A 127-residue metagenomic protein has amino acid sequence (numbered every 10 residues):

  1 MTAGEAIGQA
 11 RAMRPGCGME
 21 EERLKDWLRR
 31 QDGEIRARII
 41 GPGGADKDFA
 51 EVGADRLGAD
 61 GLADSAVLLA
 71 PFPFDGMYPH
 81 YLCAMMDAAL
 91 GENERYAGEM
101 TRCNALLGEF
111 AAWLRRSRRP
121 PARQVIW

Functional and structural regions predicted by a protein language model:
M1-V67, A105-W127: Conserved short "hinge" loops at termini or chain/domain junctions
G43, M85-M86: Residues in flexible loops and secondary-structure boundaries
L68, F72, A89: Short gly/ser-rich anion-binding loops that grip negatively charged ligand groups
F72-M85: Elongated alpha-helical scaffolds
M86-R95: Short helix-capping/linker segments at secondary-structure and domain boundaries
A97-T101: Short, charged, amphipathic alpha-helical segments
